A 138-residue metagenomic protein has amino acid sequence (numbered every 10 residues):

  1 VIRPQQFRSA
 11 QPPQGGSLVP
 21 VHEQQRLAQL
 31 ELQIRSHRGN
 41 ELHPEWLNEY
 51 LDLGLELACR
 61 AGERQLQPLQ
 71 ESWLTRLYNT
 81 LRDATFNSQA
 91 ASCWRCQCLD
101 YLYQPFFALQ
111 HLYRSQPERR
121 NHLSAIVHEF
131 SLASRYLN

Functional and structural regions predicted by a protein language model:
V1-E41, E45-N48, Q67, E71 (+2 more regions): N-terminal alpha-helical interaction modules that lie
N48-A61: Non-membrane alpha-helical segments in proteins
C59, C93-C98: Generic recognition of cysteine residues
T80-A90: Boundary/linker segments of alpha-helical solenoid repeat arrays
